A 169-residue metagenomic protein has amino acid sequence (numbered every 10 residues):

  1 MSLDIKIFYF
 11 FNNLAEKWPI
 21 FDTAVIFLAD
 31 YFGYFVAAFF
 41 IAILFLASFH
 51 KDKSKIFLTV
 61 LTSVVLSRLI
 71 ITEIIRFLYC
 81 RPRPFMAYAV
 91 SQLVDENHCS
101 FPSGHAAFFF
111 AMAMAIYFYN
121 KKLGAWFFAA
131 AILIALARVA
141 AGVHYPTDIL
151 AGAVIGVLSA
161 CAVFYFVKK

Functional and structural regions predicted by a protein language model:
M1-V36, I71-H98: N-terminal transmembrane-helix/juxtamembrane module of multi-pass inner/ER membrane proteins
I20, K51-I56, N120-W126: Membrane-helix interface segments
A29-S48, F110: Hydrophobic alpha-helical transmembrane segments
F40-L69: Interfacial segments of alpha-helical transmembrane regions
A42-L46, S67, I71-C80, Y117 (+1 more regions): Membrane-water interface at transmembrane helix exits
T59-R68, T72, G152, G156 (+1 more regions): Alpha-helical transmembrane segments in multi-pass membrane proteins
T62-T72, R76, A125-A137: Small-polar-interrupted transmembrane alpha-helices in polytopic inner-membrane proteins
A89, L93-K169: Membrane-embedded catalytic cores of phosphoryl/pyrophosphoryl-handling enzymes
